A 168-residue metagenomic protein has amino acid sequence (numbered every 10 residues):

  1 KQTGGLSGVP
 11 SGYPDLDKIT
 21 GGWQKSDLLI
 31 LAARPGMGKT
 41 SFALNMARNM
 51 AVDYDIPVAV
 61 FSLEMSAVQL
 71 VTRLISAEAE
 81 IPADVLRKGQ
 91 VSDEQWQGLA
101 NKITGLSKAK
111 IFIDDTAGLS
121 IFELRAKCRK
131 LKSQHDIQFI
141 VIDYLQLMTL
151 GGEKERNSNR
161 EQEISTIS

Functional and structural regions predicted by a protein language model:
K1-D27: Pre-Walker A segment
K18, N45, N49-D136, L150: Cytosolic-facing regulatory segments adjacent to core modules
L29-I30, A59: Short hydrophobic/aromatic beta-strand immediately N-terminal to the Walker A/P-loop
A33: The Walker A (P-loop) glycine that initiates the GxxxxGKT/S ATP-binding motif of P-loop NTPases
G36: Walker A (P-loop) phosphate-binding loop of P-loop NTPases
K39-T40: Conserved lysine of the Walker
N49-V52, Q162-S168: Substrate-engagement module of ASCE P-loop NTPases
